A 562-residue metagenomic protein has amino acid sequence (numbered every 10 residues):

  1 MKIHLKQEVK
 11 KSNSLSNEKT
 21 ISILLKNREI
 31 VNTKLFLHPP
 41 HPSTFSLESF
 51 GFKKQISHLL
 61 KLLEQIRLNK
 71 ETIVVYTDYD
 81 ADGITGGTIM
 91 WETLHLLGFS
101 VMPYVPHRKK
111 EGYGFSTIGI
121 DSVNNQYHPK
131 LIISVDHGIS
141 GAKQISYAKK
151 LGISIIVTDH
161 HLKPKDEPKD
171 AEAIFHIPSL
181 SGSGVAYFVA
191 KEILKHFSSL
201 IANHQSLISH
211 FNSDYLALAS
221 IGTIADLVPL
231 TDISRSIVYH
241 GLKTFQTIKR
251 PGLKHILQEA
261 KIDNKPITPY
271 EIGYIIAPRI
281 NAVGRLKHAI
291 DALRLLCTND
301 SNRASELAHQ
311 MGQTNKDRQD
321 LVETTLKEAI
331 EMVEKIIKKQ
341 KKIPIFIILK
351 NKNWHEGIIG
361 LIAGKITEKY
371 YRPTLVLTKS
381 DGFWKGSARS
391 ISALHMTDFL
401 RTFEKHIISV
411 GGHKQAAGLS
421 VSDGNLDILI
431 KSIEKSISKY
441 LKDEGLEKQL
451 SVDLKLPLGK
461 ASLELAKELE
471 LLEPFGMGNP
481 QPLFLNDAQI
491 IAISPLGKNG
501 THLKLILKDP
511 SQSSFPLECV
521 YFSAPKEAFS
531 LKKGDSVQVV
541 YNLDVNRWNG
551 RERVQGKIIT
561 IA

Functional and structural regions predicted by a protein language model:
K2, K6-L131, L151, K195-I201 (+5 more regions): Hydrophobic helix-and-loop "lid/oligomerization" segment in the mid-to-C-terminal part of catalytic domains
L5, V157, I174-H176, S220 (+4 more regions): Structural signal for conserved beta-strand scaffold positions within catalytic alpha/beta enzyme cores
Q65-T72, R303-L307, Q313-L349, T402-A562: Mid-to-C-terminal polyanion-binding domains and interfaces
S100-M102, S154, A173, E518: Conserved beta-strand segments of alpha/beta enzyme cores
D121-S183, Y187-H196, T231: Active-site cavity-forming subdomains of large catalytic enzyme subunits
H160-H161, H355, H413, H502: Histidine-centered active-site/metal-ligand motif
G184, G360, G364, V539: Short alpha-helical basic/polar micro-motif
S206: Cationic, low-complexity basic patches in intrinsically disordered or flexible, solvent-exposed regions
